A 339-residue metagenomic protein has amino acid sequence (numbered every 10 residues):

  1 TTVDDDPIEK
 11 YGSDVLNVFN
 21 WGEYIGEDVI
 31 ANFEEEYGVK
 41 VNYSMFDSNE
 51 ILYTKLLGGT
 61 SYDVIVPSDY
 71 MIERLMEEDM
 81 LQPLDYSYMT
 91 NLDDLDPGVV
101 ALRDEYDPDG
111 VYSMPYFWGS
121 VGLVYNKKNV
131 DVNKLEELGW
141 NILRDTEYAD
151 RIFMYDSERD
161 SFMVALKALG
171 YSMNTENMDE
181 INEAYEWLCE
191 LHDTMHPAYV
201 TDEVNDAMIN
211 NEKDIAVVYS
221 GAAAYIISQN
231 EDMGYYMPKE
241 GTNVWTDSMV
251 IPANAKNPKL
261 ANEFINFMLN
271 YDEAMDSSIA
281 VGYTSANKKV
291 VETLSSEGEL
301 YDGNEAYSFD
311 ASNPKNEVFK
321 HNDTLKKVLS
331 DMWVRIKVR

Functional and structural regions predicted by a protein language model:
T2-G12, T54, E73-W118, V132-N141: Hinge/lid segment of periplasmic solute-binding proteins
T2-R74, E78: Early extracytoplasmic/lumenal segment of secretory-pathway proteins
M76-P83, D107-V111, Y225-M237, E299-D302: Ligand-binding "clamshell"
Q82-D93, S113, E231-N243, P252-A255: Short beta-strand->loop
N141-D156, L169: Short loop->beta-strand "edge-of-pocket" segments that line small-molecule binding or catalytic clefts across diverse
F153-S157, S161, A165, M173-P238: Ligand-binding pocket segment of bilobal, Venus flytrap-like solute-binding proteins
P252-N313: Mature extracytoplasmic/periplasmic domains
F309-R339: Conserved C-terminal helix/tail region of periplasmic/extracytoplasmic solute-binding proteins
